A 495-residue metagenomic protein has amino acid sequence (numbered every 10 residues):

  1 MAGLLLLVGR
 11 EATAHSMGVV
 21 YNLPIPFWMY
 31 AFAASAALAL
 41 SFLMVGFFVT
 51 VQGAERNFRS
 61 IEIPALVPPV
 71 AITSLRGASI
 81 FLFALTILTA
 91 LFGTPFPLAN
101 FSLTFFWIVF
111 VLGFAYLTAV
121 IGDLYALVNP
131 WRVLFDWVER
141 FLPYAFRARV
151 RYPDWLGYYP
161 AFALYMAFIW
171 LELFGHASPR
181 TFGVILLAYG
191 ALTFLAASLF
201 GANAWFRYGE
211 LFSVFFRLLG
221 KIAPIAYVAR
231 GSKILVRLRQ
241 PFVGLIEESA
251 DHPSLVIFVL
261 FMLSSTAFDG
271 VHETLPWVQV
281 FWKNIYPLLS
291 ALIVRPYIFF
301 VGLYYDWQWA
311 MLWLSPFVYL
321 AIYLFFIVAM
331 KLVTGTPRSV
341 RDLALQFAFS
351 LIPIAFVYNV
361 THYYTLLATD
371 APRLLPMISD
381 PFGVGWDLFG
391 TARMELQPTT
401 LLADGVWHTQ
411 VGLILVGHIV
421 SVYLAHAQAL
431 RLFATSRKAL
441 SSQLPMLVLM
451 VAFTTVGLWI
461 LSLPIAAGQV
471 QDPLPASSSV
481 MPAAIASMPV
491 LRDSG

Functional and structural regions predicted by a protein language model:
G3-V243, S254, F268-E273: Transmembrane-helix bundle segments that line or gate the permeation/cavity pathway in multi-pass membrane proteins
V8-M17, L91-P95, A267-L289, L367-P381 (+1 more regions): Membrane-helix interface motif
M17-A33, F96-W107, G244-E248, P287-A310 (+1 more regions): Membrane-interface segments at the starts/ends of alpha-helical transmembrane spans
A33, L134, P153-A161, A250 (+4 more regions): Hydrophobic alpha-helical transmembrane segments
G113-A119, P253-H272, S350-R373, M450-T454: Hydrophobic alpha-helical membrane-insertion segments
F206-V328: Long, internal scaffold/assembly segments composed of regular secondary structure
L351-N359, Y363-H426, L430, A434 (+1 more regions): Hydrophobic alpha-helical transmembrane segments and adjacent short intramembrane/lumenal linkers of inner/organellar
R393-L396, Q469-G495: Low-complexity, proline/glycine-enriched hydrophobic segments characteristic of transmembrane helices
